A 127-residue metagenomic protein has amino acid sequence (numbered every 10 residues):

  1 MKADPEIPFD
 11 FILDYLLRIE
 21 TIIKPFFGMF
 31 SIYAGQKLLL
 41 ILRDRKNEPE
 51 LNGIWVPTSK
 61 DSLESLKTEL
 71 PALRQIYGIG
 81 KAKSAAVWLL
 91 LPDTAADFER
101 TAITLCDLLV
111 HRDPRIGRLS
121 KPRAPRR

Functional and structural regions predicted by a protein language model:
K2-L38: N-terminal first-folded block
L16, P49, A82-S84: A generic structural signal for short, non-catalytic loop/turn and secondary-structure boundary residues
T21, A34, R43, C106 (+1 more regions): Functionally constrained cores in energy, signaling, and assembly domains
F26-G28, I32-I79: Short, conserved beta-strand/beta-arch hydrophobic-aromatic motifs that form part of recognition grooves or interface
M29-L39, A85-L91, R126: A short beta-strand-loop-alpha-helix capping motif that often carries His-Thr
Y33, G53, L119-P122, R126: Flexible domain-boundary/linker segments
S59-A124: Short, structured beta-strand-loop surface elements
